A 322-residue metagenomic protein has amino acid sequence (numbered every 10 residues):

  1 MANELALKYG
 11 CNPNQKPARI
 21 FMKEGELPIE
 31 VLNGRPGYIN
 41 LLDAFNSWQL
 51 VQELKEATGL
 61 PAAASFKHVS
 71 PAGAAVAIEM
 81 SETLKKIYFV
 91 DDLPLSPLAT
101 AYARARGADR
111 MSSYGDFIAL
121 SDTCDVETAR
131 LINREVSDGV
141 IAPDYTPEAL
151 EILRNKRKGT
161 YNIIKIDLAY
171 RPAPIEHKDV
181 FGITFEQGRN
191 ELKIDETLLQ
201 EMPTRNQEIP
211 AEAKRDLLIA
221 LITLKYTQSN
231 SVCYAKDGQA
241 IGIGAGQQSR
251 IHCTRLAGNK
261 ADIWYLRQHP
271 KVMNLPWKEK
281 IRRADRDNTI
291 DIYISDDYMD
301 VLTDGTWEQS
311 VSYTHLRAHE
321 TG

Functional and structural regions predicted by a protein language model:
M1-L198, A213-S231: Active-site loops and adjacent core secondary-structure elements that bind or stabilize anionic groups
P36-G37, N206-I209, I243-Q247: Short, surface-exposed loop/turn motifs that are enriched in glycine and acidic residues and include a nearby proline
G73, G115-D116, G242-G246, G322: Glycine-centered flexibility sites
A75-D109, I241-Y313: Glycine- and Gly-Pro-enriched alpha-helical subdomains that act as flexible, kink-prone "lid/hinge" or packing modules
L198-R205: Bateman (tandem CBS) regulatory domains
K236: A cytosolic small-molecule/anion-sensing beta-strand core signal
H315-G322: Single conserved hydrophobic/aromatic residue that forms the stacking wall/gate of nucleotide- or nucleobase-binding
